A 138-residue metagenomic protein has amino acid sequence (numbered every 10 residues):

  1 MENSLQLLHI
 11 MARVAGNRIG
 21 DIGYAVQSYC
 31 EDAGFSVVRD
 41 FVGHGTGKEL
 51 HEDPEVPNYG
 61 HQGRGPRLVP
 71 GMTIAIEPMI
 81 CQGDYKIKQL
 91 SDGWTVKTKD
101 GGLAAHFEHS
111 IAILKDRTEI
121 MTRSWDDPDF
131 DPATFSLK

Functional and structural regions predicted by a protein language model:
M1-K138: Active-site neighborhoods and metal-handling regions in enzymes and metal-associated proteins
